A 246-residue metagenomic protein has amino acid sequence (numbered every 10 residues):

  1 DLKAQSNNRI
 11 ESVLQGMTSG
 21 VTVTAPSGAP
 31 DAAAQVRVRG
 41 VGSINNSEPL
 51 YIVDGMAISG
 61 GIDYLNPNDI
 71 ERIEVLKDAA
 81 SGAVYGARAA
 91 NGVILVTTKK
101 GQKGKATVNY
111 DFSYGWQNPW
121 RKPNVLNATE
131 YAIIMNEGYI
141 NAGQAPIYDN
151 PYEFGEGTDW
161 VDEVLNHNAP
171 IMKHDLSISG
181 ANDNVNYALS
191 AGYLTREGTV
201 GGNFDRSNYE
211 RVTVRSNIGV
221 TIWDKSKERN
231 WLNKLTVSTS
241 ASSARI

Functional and structural regions predicted by a protein language model:
D1-A241: Short, small/polar-rich motifs associated with maturation and membrane association, primarily at protein termini
S243-R245: Short beta-alpha junction loops
